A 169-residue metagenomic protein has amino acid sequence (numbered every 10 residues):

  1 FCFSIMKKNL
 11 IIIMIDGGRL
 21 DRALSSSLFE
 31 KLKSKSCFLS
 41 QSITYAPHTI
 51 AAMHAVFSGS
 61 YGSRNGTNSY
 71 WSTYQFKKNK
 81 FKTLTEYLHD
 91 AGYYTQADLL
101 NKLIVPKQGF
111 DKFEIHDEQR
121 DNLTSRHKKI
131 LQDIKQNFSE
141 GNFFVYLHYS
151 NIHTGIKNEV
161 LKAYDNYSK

Functional and structural regions predicted by a protein language model:
F1-K169: Catalytic domains that recognize anionic headgroups
